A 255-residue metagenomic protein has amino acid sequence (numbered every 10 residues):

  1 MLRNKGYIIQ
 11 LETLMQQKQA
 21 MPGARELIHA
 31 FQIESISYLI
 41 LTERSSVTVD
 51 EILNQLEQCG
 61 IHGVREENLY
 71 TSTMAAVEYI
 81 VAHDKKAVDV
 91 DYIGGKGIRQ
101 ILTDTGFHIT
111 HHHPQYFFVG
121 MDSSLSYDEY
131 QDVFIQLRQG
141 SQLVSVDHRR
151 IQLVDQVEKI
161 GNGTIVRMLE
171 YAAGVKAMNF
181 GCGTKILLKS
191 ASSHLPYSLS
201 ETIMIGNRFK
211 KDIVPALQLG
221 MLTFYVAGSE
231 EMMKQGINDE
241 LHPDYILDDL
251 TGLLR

Functional and structural regions predicted by a protein language model:
M1-R25, A30-I33, D50, N54-Y70 (+2 more regions): Asp-based, Mg2+/Mn2+-dependent phosphohydrolase catalytic module
R44: Conserved phosphate/oxyanion-binding catalytic-loop motifs
